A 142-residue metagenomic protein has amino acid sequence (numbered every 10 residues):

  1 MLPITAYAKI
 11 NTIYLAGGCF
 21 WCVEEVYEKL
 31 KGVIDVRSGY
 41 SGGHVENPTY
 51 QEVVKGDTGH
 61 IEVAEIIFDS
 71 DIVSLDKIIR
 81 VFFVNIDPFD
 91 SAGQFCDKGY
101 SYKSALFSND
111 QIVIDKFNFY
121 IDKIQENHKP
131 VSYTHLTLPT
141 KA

Functional and structural regions predicted by a protein language model:
L2-L136: Flexible coil/turn and secondary-structure edge motifs
T137-A142: A short, hydrophobic C-terminal helix/tail in secreted or cell-surface proteins
